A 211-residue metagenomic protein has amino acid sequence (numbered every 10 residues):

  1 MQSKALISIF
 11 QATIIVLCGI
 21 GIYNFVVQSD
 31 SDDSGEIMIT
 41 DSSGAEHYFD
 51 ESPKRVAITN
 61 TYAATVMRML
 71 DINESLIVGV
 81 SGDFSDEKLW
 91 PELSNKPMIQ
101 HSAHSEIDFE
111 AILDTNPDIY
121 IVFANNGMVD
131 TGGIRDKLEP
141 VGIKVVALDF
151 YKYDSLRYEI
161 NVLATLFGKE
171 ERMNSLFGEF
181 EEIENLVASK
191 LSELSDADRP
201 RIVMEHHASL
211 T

Functional and structural regions predicted by a protein language model:
M1-S31: Secretory targeting signatures
V26-S29, G35-E36, D130-T211: Extracytoplasmic substrate-binding proteins
M38, L76, M98, K144-V146: Conserved beta-strand segments of alpha/beta enzyme cores
D41-D71, H206-A208: Conserved H-X4-D acyltransferase segment
S43, S81-F84, S102, D149 (+1 more regions): Residues at the C-termini of beta-strands that transition into short coil/loop
E46-Y48, P53-A57, L76, K144 (+2 more regions): Residues that mark the start of a beta-strand
I58-T115, I119-M128: A short, structured surface patch at a secondary-structure boundary
